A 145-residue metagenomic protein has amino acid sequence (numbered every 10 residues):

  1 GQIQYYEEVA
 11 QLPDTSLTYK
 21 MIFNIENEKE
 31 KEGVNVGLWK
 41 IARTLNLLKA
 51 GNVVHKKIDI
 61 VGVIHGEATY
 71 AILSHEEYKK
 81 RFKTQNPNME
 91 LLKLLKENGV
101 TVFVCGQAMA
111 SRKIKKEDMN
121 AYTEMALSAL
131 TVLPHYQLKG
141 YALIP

Functional and structural regions predicted by a protein language model:
G1-Y5: Long, contiguous juxta-domain segments that are non-catalytic but functionally important
D14-E30, A71-E76: Acidic/histidine-rich, surface-exposed loop or edge segments in extracytoplasmic proteins
Y19-M21, K56-I58, N98, K139: Envelope-exposed proteins and targeting segments
K20-N24, I60-I64, T101-V104: Structural recognition of the beta-strand scaffold that forms the well-ordered cores of secreted hydrolase catalytic
N27-G37, H55, Q85, A126: Solvent-exposed, acidic/flexible segments
V34-V53: Histidine-anchored nucleotide/phosphate-binding helix
V54-I72: Acidic helix-start/capping segments at beta-turn-to-alpha-helix junctions
Y78-K79, T84-P145: A cross-taxonomic marker for long C-terminal extensions/tails that follow the last structured domain
